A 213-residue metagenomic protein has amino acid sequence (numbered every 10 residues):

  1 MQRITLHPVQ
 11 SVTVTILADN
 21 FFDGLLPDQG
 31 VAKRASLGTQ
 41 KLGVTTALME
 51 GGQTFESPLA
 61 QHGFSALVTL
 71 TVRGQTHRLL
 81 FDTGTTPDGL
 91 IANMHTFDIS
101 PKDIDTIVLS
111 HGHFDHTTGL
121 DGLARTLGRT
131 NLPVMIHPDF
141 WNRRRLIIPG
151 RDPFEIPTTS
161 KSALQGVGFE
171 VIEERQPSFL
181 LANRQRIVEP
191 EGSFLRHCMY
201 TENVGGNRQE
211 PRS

Functional and structural regions predicted by a protein language model:
M1-Q75, G192-S193, H197-R212: Zn-dependent metallo-beta-lactamase
T13-L17, L79-D82, N183-E191: Active-site-proximal beta-strand elements of phosphoester/diester hydrolases
T15, M135, E170-R175: General small-molecule cofactor/ligand-binding pocket signal
V68, D82, M94, H111 (+1 more regions): Divalent metal-coordination and catalytic microenvironments
H77-L79, T106: Structural motif
D88-I136: Active-site metal-binding motif and surrounding structural segment of the metallo-beta-lactamase
D139-V167: Active-site neighborhood of divalent metal-dependent phosphoester bond hydrolases
G150, F169, Q176-S213: Active-site-proximal loop/helix segment associated with metal-binding centers of metalloenzymes
